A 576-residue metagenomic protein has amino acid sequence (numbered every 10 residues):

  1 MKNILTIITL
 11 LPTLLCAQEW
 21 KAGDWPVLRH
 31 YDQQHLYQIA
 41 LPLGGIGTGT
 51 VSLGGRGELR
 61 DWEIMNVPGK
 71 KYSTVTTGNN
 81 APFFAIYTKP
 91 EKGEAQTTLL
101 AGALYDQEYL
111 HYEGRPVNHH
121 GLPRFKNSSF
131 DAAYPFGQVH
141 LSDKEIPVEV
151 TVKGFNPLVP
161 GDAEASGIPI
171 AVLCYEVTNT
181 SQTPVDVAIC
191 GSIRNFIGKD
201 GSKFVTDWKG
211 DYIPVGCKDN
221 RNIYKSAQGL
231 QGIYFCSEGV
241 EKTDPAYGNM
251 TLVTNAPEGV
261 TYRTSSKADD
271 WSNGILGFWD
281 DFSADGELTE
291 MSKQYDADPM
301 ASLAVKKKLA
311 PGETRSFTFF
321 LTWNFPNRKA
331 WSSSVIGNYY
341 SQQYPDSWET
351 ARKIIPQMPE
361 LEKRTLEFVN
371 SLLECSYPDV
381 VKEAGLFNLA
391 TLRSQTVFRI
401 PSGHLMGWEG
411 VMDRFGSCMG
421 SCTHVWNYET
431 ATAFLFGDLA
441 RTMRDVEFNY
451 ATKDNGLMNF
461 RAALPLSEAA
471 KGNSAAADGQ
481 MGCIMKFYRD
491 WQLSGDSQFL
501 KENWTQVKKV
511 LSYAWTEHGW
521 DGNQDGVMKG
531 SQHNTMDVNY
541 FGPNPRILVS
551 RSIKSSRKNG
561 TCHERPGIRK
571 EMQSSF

Functional and structural regions predicted by a protein language model:
M1-E19: Bacterial Sec-dependent N-terminal signal peptides
P26-A85, K89, T97-G102, Y109-Y112 (+7 more regions): Internal mixed beta-strand/loop scaffold within catalytic domains of large alpha/beta enzymes
R29-T74, S283-K308, E313, F317-F320 (+4 more regions): Substrate-binding groove/exosite segments of carbohydrate-active enzymes
V75, V152, P157-D280, A284 (+2 more regions): Polysaccharide-binding surfaces and accessory modules of carbohydrate-active proteins
Y105-I170, D270-L303: Extended, loop-rich substrate-binding clefts of extracytoplasmic carbohydrate-active enzymes
L141, V152-G154, I189-I193, E313-F325: Short, hydrophobic/aromatic-enriched beta-strand segments in well-ordered soluble domains
N523-M528: Acidic, glycine-anchored loop motifs typical of Ca2+
N544-F576: Active-site neighborhood of glycoside hydrolase catalytic domains
